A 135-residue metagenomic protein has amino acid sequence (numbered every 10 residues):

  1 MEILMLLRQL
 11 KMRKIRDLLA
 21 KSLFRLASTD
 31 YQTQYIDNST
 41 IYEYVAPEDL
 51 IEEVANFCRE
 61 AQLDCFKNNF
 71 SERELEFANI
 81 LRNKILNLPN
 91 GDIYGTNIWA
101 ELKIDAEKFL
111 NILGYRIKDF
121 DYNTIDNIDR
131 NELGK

Functional and structural regions predicted by a protein language model:
M1-A61: Short terminal alpha-helical segments
F24, T33, F70, I117-F120 (+1 more regions): Hydrophobic transmembrane signal anchors and adjacent membrane-proximal interface regions, especially in viral
Y35, S39-E43, S71, D126-L133: Solvent-exposed, non-transmembrane amphipathic alpha-helical segments
R59-G114, K118: Amphipathic protein-protein interaction modules
D64, E132-K135: Extended helix-rich, non-globular scaffold segments
I93-Y94, I117-L133: Short linear, low-complexity motifs centered on an aromatic residue
